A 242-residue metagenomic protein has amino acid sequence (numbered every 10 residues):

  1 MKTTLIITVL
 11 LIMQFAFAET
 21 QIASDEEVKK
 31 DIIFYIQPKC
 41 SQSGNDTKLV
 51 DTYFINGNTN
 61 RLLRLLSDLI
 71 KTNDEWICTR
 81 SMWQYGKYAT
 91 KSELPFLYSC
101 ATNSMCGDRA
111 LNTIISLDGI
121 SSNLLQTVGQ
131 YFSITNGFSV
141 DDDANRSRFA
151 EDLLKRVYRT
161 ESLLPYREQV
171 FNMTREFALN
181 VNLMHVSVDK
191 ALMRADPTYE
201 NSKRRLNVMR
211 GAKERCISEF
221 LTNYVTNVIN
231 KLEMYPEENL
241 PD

Functional and structural regions predicted by a protein language model:
M1-T20: Classical Sec-dependent N-terminal signal peptides that target proteins to the secretory pathway
L11-M13, K30, V50, V128 (+4 more regions): N-terminal leader/targeting signatures
F15-F17, Y224, Y235: Aromatic (phenylalanine/tyrosine) cluster motif
S24-Y35, N56-L69, T90-A101, S121-T135 (+3 more regions): Amphipathic alpha-helical scaffolding segments comprising HEAT/armadillo-like alpha-solenoid repeats
C40, D74, C78, C100 (+3 more regions): Cysteine-centric signal of extracytoplasmic or virion-exposed proteins
G44-G57, D68, W76-Y88, F96-S99 (+6 more regions): Structural detector for internal amphipathic alpha-helices that build alpha-solenoid repeat scaffolds
